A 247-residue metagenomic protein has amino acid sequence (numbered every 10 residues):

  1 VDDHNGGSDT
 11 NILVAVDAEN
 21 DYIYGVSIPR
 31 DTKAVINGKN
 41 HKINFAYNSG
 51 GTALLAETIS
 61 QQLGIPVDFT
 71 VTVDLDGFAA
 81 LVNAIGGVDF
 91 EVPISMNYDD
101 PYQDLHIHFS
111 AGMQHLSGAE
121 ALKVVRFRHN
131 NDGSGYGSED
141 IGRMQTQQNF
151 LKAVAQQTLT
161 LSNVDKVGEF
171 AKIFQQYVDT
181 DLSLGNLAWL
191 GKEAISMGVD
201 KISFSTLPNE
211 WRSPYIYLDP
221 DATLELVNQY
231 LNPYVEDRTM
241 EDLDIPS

Functional and structural regions predicted by a protein language model:
V1-S247: Non-catalytic, solvent-exposed segments at the cell envelope interface
